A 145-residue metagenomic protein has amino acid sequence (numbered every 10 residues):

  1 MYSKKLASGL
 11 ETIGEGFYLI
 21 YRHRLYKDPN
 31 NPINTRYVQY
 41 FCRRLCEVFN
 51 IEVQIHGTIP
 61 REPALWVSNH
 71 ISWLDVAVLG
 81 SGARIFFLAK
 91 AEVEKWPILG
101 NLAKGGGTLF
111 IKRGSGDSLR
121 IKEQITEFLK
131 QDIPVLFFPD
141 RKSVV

Functional and structural regions predicted by a protein language model:
M1-Q54, N101-G105: A transmembrane-helix-recognition feature enriched in membrane-embedded lipid enzymes and envelope glyco-/phospholipid
E47-V145: Soluble catalytic domains of membrane acyltransferases
